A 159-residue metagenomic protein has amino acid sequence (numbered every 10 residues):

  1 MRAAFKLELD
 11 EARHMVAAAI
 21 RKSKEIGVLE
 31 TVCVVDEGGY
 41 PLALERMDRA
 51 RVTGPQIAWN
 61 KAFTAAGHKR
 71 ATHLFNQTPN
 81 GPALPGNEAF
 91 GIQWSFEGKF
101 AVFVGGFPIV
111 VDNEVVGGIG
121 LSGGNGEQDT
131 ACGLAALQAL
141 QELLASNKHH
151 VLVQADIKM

Functional and structural regions predicted by a protein language model:
M1-M159: Flexible, solvent-exposed loop/hinge segments and secondary-structure transition points
